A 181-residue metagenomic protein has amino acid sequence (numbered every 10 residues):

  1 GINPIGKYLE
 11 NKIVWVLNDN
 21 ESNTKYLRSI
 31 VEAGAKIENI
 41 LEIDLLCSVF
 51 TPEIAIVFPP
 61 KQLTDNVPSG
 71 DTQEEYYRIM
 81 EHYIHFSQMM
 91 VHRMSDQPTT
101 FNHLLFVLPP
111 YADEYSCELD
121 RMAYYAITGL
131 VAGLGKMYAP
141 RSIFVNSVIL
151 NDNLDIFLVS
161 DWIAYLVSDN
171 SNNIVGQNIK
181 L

Functional and structural regions predicted by a protein language model:
G1-V57, D65: Flexible, low-complexity flanking/linker segments at catalytic domain boundaries
I5, P59-P140, V148-L154: Catalytic loop of short-chain dehydrogenase/reductase
A33, G133-M137, L166-D169: Change "in soluble alpha/beta enzymes" to "in soluble alpha/beta proteins
A139-F144, N173-Q177: Short, small/polar-rich loop/turn modules that mediate ligand/substrate recognition or access, typified
D155-L181: C-terminal substrate-recognition "lid" of short-chain dehydrogenase/reductases
